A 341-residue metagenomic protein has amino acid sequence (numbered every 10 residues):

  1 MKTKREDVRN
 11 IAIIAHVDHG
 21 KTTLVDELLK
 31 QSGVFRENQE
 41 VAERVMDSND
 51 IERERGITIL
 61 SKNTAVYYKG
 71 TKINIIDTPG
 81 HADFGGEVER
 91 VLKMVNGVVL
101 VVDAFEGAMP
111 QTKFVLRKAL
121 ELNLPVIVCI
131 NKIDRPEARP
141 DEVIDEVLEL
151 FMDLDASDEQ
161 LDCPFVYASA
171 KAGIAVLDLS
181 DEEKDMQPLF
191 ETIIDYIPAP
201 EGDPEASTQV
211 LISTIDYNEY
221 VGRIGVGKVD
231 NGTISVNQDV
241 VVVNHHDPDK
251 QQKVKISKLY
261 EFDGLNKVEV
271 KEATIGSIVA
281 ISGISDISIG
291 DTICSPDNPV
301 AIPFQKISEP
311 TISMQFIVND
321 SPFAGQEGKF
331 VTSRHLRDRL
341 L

Functional and structural regions predicted by a protein language model:
M1-E106, E146, I215-N218: P-loop NTPase switch module centered on the Walker A-proximal segment
M1-K4, V34-S61, F84, L150-D162 (+6 more regions): Active-site phosphate-binding and catalytic loops of NTP-dependent enzymes
D18, L24, G56, I75-D77 (+11 more regions): Residue-level signature of catalytic and energy-coupling elements of molecular machines, predominantly ATP/GTP-dependent
H19, Q31, H81-A82, F105-A108 (+8 more regions): Conserved nucleotide-binding/hydrolysis micro-motifs of P-loop NTPases
G107-N123, I144-V147: Amphipathic helical hotspot of TIR/SEFIR-family domains
P125, R135-P198: Canonical P-loop GTPase G-domain recognition
Q209-M314, A324-Q326, R337: Conserved nucleotide-binding/hydrolysis modules and their immediate coupling elements across P-loop/ASCE NTPase motors
S321-L341: A short, contiguous, amphipathic alpha-helix enriched in charged residues
